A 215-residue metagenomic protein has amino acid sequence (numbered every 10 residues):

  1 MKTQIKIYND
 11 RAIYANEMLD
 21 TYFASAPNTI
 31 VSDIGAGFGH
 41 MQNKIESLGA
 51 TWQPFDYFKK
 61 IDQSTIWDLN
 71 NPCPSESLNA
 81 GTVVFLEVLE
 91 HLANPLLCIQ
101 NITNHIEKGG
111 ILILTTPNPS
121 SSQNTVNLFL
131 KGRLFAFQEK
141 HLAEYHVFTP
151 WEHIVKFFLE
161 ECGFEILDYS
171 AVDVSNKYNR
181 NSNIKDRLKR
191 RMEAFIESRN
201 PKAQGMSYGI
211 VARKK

Functional and structural regions predicted by a protein language model:
M1-T82, L96-I99, L114-T116, E144 (+2 more regions): Conserved N-terminal segment of class I S-adenosyl-L-methionine
T82-V88: A short beta-strand submotif of the Rossmann-like class I SAM-dependent methyltransferase core that lines
A93-L97, N124: Short N-terminal helix/helix-N-cap motif within the alpha/beta-hydrolase-1
I102: Class I S-adenosylmethionine-dependent transferase superfamily signal
I106-L112: Short glycine-dipeptide loop
I113-A136: Conserved class I S-adenosyl-L-methionine
A136-I154: Acceptor-substrate binding/catalytic loop of class I
H153-S170: A SAM-dependent methyltransferase catalytic signature shared across enzymes that methylate proteins
